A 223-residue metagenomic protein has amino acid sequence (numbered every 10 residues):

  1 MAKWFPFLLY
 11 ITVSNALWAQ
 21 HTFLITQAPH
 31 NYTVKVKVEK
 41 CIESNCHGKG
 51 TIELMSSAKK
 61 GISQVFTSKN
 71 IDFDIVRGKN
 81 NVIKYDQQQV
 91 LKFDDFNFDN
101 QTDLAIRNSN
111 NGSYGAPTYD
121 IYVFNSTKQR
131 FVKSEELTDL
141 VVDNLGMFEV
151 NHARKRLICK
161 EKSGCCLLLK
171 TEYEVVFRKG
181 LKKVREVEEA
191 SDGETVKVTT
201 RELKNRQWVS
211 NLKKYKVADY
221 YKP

Functional and structural regions predicted by a protein language model:
M1-W4: Positively charged n-region of N-terminal signal peptides that target proteins for export
P6, V13, W18-A58, H152-P223: Acidic, small-residue rich beta-repeat scaffolds with periodic aromatic anchors
T26-A28, D86-F98, E149-H152: Structural signature of eukaryotic scaffold interfaces centered on beta-propeller domains
V36-K37, D95-N108, A153-I158: Acidic/hydrophobic-patterned starts of short beta strands in beta-sheet-rich repeat architectures
E43-K79: N-terminal, post-signal-peptide region of Sec/Tat-exported proteins
M55-S57, G115-K133, E172-R178: Beta-propeller blade repeat segments, especially FG-GAP/WD-type strand-to-loop junctions in 6- to 7-bladed propeller
Q64-K69, V132-T138, K182-A190: Beta-propeller fold detector
I71-V90, T138-F148, L167, T195: Repeat-based blade/solenoid architectures
